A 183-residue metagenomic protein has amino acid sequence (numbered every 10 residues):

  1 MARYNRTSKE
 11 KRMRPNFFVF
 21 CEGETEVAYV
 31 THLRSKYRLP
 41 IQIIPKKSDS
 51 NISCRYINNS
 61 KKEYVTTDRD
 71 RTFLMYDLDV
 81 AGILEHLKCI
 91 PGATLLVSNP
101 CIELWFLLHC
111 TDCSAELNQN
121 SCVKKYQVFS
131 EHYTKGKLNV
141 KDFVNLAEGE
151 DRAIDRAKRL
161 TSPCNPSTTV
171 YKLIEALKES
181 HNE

Functional and structural regions predicted by a protein language model:
A2-N16, V27-K47, C54, N59-F73 (+1 more regions): C-terminal accessory helical subdomains adjacent to catalytic cores in phosphodiester- and nucleotide-handling enzymes
V19: Short, surface-exposed binding/anchoring microloops in extracellular/periplasmic proteins
E22-G23: Helix N-cap/beta->alpha junction signal
